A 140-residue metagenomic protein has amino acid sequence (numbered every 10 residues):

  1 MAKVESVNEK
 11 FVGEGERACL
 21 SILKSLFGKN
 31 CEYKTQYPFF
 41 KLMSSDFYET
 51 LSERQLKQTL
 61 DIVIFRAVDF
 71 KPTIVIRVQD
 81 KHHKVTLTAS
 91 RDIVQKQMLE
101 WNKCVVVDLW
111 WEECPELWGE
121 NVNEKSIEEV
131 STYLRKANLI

Functional and structural regions predicted by a protein language model:
M1-Y48: Solvent-exposed, charged helical/coil patches that constitute nucleic-acid or partner-interaction surfaces
K10, K103-I140: Basic, glycine-rich
F11, K34-T73: Active-site metal-binding core of divalent-cation-utilizing nuclease and nuclease-like domains
K41, H82, E113-P115: Feature marks short, surface-exposed loop/turn motifs that line or immediately flank catalytic pockets and channel
V63, Q79, W110: Anionic group-transfer/hydrolysis microenvironments
V75-H82: Active-site ExK catalytic segment of metal-dependent nucleases
H83-L87, L117-W118: A generic structural signal for short coil/turn motifs at secondary-structure boundaries
T86-W101: Mg2+/Mn2+-dependent nuclease catalytic core
